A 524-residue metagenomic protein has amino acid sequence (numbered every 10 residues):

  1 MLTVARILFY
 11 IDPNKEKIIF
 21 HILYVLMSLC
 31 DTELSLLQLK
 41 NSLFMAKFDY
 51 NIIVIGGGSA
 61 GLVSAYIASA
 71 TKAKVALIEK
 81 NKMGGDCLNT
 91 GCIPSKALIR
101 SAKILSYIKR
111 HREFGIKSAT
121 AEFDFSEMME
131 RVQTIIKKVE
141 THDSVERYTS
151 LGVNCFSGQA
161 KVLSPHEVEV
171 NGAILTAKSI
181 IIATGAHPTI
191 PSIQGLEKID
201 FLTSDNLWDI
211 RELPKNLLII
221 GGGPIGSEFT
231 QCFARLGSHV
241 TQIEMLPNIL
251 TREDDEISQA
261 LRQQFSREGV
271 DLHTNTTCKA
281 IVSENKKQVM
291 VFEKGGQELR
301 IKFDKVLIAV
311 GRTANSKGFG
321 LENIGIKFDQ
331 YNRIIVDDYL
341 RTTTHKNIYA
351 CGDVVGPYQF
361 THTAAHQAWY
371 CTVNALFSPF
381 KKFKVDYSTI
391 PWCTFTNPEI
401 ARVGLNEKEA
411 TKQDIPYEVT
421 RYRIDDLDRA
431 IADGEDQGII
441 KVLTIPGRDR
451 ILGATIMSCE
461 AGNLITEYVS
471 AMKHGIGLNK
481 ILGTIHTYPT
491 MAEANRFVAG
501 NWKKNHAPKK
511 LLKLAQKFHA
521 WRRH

Functional and structural regions predicted by a protein language model:
A46-G58, K215-I220: Beta1/beta-strand and adjacent pyrophosphate-binding region of the FAD-binding site in flavoprotein oxidoreductases
A46-Y50, Y66-A73, I78-L213, L246-L250 (+7 more regions): Glycine-rich flavin
I53-A60, I67-N81, D86, I93 (+3 more regions): Flexible, glycine-rich terminal cap/loop adjacent to redox cofactors in electron-transfer oxidoreductases
I53-I55, L175-G185, F303-G311: Short hydrophobic core segments
S118-A119, N154-S157, K161-V168, G237-D338 (+4 more regions): A Rossmann-like FAD-binding core segment of flavoenzymes
E197-P214, R300-K381, N463, E467: FAD-site-proximal beta/loop scaffold in flavoenzymes
R211-M245, R252-E253: Rossmann-like NAD(P)H-binding beta-loop-alpha module
C351-E409, A492-K510: A conserved FAD-binding loop/helix module that cradles the flavin
